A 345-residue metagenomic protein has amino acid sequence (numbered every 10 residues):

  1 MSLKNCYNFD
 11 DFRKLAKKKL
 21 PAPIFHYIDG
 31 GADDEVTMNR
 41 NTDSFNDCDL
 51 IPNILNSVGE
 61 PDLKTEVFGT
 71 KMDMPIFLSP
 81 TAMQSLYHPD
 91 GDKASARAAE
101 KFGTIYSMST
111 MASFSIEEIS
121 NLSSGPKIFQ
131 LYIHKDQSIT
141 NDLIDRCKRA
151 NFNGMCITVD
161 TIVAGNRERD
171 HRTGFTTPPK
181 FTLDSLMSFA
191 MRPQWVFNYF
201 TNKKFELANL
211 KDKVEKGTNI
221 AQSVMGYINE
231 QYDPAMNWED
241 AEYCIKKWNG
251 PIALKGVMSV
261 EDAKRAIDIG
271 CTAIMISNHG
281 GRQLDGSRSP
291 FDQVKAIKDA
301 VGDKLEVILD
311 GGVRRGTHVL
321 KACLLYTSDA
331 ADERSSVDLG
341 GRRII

Functional and structural regions predicted by a protein language model:
S2-M72, P178-M236: An N-cap/entry alpha-helix motif that binds or orients negatively charged groups
P21, L78, A99, I157 (+3 more regions): Conserved, mostly hydrophobic/aromatic
D73-S109: Glycine-rich active-site/cofactor-binding loop and its immediate structural neighborhood
I76-S79, Y106-M108, K127-L131, M155 (+3 more regions): Hydrophobic faces of well-ordered beta-strands that scaffold small-molecule active sites in alpha/beta enzyme cores
T110-A112, H134, L254-V260, E306-V319: Glycine-rich beta-to-alpha transition loops that act as phosphate-gripper elements at the mouths of alpha/beta enzyme
E117-S124, I267: Acidic (Asp/Glu)-rich catalytic clusters
D145-M155, I162-R288, Q293-V307, L324-L325: Alpha/beta enzyme core
Y326-A331: Conserved small/polar residues in nucleotide/adenosyl-binding loops
